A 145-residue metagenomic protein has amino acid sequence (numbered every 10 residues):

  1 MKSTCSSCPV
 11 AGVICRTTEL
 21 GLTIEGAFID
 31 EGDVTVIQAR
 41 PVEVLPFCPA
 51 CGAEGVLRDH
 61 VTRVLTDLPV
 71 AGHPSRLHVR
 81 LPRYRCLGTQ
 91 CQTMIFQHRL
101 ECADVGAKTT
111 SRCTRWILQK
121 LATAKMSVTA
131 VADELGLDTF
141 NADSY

Functional and structural regions predicted by a protein language model:
M1-T93, Q97-R99: Short, conserved DNA-binding cores of transcription-related domains
G55, V64-Y145: Short, positively charged, Gly/Tyr-enriched micro-motifs that form contact patches at catalytic or ligand/partner
